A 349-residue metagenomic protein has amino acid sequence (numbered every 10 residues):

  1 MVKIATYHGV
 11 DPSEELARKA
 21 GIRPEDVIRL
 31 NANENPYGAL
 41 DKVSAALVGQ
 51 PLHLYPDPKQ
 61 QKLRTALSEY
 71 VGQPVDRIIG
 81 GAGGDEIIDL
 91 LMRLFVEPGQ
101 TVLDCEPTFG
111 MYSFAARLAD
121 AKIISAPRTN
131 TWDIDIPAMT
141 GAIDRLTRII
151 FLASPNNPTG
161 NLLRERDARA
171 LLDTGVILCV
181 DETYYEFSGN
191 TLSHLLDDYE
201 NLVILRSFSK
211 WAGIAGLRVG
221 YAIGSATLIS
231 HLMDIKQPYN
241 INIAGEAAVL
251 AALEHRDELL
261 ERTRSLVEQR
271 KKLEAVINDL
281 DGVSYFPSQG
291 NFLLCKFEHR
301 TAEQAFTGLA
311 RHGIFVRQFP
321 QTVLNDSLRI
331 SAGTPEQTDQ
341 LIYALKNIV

Functional and structural regions predicted by a protein language model:
M1-L54: N-terminal "arm"/small-domain region of PLP-dependent enzymes with the aminotransferase-like
L40, N201-D279, S284-F286: PLP-dependent aminotransferase class I/II
P56, Q60-T101, H299: Phosphate-binding glycine-rich loop
L94-L152: PLP-dependent aminotransferase-like
N130-E186: Active-site phosphate-binding strand-loop segment of PLP-dependent enzymes
L266-V267, L280-H312, L328: Conserved PLP-binding catalytic core of the aspartate aminotransferase-like
R311-H312, R317, Q321-V349: PLP-dependent enzyme catalytic core of the Aspartate aminotransferase-like
